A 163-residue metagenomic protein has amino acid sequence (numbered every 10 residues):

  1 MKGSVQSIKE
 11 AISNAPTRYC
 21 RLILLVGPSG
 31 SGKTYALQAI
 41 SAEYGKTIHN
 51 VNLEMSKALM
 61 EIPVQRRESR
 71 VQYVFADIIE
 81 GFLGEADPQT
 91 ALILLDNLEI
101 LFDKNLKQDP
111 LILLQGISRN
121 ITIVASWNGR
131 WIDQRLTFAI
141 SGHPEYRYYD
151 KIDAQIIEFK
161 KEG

Functional and structural regions predicted by a protein language model:
M1-P16: N-terminal pre-Walker A segment at the start of P-loop NTPase domains
R18-Y35: Walker A/P-loop nucleotide-binding motif
C20-L24, T90-L92, T122-V124: Residue-level preference for the first positions of well-ordered beta-strands
A36, I40: Hydrophobic positions on the alpha1 helix immediately C-terminal to the Walker A/P-loop
A42-R70: Conserved substrate/cofactor phosphate-moiety recognition/catalytic segment in nucleotide-dependent phosphotransferases
V51-S56, A91-L98, W127-G129: Short loop/turn segments at strand-loop or loop-helix junctions that form parts of catalytic or ligand-binding pockets
E61-S118: Conserved nucleotide-sensing/catalytic segment adjacent to the nucleotide-binding pocket in NTP-handling enzymes
L98-G163: Replace "adjacent to P-loop NTPase cores in ATP/GTP-dependent enzymes" with "adjacent to NTP-binding cores
